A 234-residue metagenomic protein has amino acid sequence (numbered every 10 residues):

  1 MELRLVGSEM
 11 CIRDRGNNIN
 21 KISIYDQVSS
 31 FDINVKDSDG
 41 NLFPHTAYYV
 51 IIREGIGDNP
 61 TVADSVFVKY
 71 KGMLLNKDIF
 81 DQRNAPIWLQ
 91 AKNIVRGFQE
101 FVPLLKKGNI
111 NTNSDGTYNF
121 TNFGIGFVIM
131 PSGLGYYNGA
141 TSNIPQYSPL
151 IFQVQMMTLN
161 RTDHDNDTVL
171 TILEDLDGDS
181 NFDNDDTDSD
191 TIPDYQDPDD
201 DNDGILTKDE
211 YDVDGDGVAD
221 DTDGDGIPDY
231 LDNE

Functional and structural regions predicted by a protein language model:
E2-G7: Single conserved hydrophobic/aromatic residue that forms the stacking wall/gate of nucleotide- or nucleobase-binding
M10-C11: Active-site loops and adjacent core secondary-structure elements that bind or stabilize anionic groups
G16-N18, V28-G40, A91-T121, G178-T187 (+1 more regions): Surface-exposed intrinsically disordered loops and tails
S38-F43, Y49-V66: Short, glycine/small-residue-enriched coil/turn segments at secondary-structure junctions
I51-E54, L74-S148, N166: A beta-strand/beta-hairpin structural motif
D64-L74: A short beta-strand signature
V66-V68, G126, L150: Hydrophobic core residues within well-ordered beta-strands of beta-rich domains
L159-E234: Extracellular calcium-associated, cysteine-rich motifs in secreted modular proteins
